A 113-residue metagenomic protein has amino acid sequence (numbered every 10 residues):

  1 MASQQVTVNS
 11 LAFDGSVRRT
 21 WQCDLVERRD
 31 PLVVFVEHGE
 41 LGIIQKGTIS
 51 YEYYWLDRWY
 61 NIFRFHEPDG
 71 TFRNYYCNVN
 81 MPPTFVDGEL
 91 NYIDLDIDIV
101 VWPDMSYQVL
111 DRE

Functional and structural regions predicted by a protein language model:
M1-I49: Charge-rich, low-complexity N-terminal segments
Q4, W21, R73-Y75, I97 (+1 more regions): Structural beta-strand/beta-sheet cores of well-ordered domains, especially the beta-sheet scaffolds that support
N9-F13, H66, V100: A generic structural motif
L25-E27, Y54, V100-V101: Well-ordered beta-strand positions
R28-D30, P68-D69, W102-S106: Short acidic-glycine loop/turn motifs at beta-strand connectors
G39-G42, M81-P82, E113: Short, solvent-exposed aromatic-acidic interface loops
Y53-I97: Structured beta-strand/loop patches that form or line metal/cofactor-binding pockets in enzymes
L95-E113: A hydrophobic, small-residue-rich beta->alpha segment in the mid-to-C-terminal subdomain of diverse proteins
